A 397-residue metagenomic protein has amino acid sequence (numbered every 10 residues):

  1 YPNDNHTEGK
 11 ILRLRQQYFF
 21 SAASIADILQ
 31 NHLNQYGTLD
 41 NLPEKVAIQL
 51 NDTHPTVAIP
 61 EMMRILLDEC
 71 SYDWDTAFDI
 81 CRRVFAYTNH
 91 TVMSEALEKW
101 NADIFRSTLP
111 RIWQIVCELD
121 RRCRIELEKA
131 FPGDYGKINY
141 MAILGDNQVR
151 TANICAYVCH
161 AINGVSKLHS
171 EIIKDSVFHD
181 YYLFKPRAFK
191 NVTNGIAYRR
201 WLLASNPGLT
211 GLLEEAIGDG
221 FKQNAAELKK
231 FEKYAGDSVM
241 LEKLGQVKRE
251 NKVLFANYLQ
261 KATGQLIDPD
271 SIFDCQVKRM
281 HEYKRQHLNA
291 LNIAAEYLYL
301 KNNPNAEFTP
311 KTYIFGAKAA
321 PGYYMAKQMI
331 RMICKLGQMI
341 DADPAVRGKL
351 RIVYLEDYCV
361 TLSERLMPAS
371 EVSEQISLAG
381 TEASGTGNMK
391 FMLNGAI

Functional and structural regions predicted by a protein language model:
Y1-I397: A conserved ligand/cofactor-binding region detector
